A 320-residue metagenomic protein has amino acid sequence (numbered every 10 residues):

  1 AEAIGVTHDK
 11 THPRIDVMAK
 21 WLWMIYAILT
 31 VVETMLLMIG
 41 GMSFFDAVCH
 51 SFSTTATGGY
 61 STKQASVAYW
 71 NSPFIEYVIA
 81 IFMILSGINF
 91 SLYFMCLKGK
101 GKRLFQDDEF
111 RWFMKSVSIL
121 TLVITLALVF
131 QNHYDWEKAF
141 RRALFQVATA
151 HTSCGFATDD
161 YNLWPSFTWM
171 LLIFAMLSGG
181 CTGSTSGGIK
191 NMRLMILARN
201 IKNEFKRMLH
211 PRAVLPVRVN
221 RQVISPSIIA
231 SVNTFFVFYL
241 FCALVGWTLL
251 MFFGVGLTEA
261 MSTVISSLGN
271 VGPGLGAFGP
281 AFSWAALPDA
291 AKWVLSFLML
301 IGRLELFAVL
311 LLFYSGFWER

Functional and structural regions predicted by a protein language model:
A1-R320: Membrane-proximal intracellular helices of multi-pass ion channels
